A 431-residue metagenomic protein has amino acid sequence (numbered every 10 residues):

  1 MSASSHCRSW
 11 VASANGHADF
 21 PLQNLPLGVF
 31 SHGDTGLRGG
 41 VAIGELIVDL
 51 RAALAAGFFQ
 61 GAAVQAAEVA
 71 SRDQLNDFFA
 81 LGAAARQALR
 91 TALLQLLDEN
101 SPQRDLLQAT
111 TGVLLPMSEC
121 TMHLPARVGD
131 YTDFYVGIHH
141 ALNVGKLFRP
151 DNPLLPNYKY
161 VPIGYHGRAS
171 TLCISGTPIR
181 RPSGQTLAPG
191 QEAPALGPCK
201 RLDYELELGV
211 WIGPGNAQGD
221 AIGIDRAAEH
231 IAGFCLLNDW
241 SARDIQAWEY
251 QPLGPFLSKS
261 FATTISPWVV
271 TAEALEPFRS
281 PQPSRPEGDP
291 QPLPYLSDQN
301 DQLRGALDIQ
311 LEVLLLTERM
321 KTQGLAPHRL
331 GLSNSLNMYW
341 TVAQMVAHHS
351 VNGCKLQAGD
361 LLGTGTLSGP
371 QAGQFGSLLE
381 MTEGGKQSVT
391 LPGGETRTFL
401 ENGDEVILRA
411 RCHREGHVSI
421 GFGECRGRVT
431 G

Functional and structural regions predicted by a protein language model:
S2, H6-T35, A42, D49-L332 (+1 more regions): Active-site microenvironments in enzyme catalytic cores
S2, R426-G431: Short amphipathic alpha-helical segments
R38-V41, R428: Short beta-strand-centered aromatic/proline hotspots
G39, L46-I47, E207, L361 (+2 more regions): Residue-level marker of beta-strand positions
G129-G137, K355, D360-T364: Conserved phosphate/anionic-ligand binding catalytic regions in large, soluble enzymes, centered on
G164, K200-L202, H348, C354 (+1 more regions): Residue "hotspots" at secondary-structure boundaries inside conserved domains
L307-Y339, Q357-Q371, N402-A410, V429-G431: Redox cofactor-anchoring modules in respiratory/redox and cofactor-processing assemblies
Y339-V351, A358, L362-R411, V418-C425: Active-site pocket scaffolds in enzymes
